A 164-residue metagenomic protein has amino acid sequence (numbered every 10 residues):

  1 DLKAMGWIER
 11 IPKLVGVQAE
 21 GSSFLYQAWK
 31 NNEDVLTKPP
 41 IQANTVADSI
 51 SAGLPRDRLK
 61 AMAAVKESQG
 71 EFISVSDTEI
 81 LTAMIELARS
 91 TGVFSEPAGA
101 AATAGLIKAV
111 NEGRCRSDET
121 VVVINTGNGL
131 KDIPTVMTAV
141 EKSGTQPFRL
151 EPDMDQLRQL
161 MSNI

Functional and structural regions predicted by a protein language model:
L2-I11, V15-F94, T138-I164: Active-site/ligand-binding loops adjacent to catalytic centers
V17, P97, N125: Small/polar loops that bind or transfer phosphate-bearing groups
Q18, P55, A101, G129-K131: Gly/Ser/Thr-rich beta-alpha loop segments that engage phosphate groups in nucleotides
F24-L25, G99-L106: Short glycine/serine/threonine-rich phosphate/pyrophosphate-binding segments that cradle anionic phosphate groups
T91-A98, R114-T120: Short, structured secondary-structure boundary patches
T103-I164: Catalytic phosphate/nucleotide-handling subdomain of diverse soluble enzymes
